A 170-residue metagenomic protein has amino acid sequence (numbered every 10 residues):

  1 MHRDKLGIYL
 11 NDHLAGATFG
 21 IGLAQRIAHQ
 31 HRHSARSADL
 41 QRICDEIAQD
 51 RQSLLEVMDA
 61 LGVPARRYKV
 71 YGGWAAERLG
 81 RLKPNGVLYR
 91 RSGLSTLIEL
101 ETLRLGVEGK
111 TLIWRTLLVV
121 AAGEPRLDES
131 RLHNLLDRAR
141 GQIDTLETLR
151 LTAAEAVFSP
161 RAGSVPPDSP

Functional and structural regions predicted by a protein language model:
M1-H13: Disorder-to-helix initiation segments
L10-A28, E77-E124: Acidic/histidine-rich alpha-helical segments that form the ligand environment of transition-metal centers
N11, S37-D45, K69, E101 (+1 more regions): Short, charged, amphipathic alpha-helical segments
D12, G16, R42, E46-Q49 (+6 more regions): Charged, amphipathic alpha-helical oligomerization/scaffolding segments
R26-A38, L61-G62, L117-H133: Inter-helical turn/loop segments and adjacent helix faces that build the functional surface of alpha-helical bundle
R32, L55-M58, G62, G86 (+4 more regions): Long, hydrophobic, amphipathic alpha-helical segments used as structural scaffolds
S37-R78: Conserved alpha-helical segments that form or flank metal/cofactor-binding pockets of metalloenzymes
L103-P170: Preference for long, well-ordered alpha-helical segments
